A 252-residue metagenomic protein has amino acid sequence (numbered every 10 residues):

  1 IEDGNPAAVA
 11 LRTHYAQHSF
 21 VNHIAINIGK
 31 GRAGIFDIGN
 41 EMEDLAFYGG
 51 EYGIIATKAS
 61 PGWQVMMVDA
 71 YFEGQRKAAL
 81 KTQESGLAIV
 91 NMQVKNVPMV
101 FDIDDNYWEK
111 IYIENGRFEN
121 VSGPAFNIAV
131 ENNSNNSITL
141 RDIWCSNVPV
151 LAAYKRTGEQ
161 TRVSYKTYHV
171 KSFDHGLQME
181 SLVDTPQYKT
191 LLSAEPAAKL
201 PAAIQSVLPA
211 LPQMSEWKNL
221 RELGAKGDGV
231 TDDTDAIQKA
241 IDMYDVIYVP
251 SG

Functional and structural regions predicted by a protein language model:
I1-A10, H14-H23, I28-G31, D37-V246: Extracellular "leader-to-stem" segments immediately downstream of a signal peptide or signal-anchor in secreted/lumenal
Y248-G252: Conserved metal-binding segment of the jelly-roll/cupin
